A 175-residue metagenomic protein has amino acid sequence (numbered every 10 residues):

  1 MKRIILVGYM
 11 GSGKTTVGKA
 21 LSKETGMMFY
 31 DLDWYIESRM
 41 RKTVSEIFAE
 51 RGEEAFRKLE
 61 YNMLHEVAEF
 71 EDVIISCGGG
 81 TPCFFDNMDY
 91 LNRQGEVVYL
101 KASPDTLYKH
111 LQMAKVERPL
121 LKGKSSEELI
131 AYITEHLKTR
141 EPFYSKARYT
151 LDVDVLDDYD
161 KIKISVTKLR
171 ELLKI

Functional and structural regions predicted by a protein language model:
L6: Hydrophobic anchor at the beta1->P-loop junction of P-loop NTPases
Y9: P-loop (Walker A) phosphate-binding loop of NTP-binding proteins
S12: ATP-binding Walker
T15: Walker A/P-loop
E24, K138-I175: NTP-dependent small-molecule kinase module
W34-N92, E117: ATP-dependent small-molecule kinase phosphotransfer cores that center on conserved nucleotide phosphate-binding segments
Q94-T139: A glycine- and Lys/Arg-enriched "phosphate-lid" helix/loop adjacent to the NTP-binding pocket of small-molecule kinases
